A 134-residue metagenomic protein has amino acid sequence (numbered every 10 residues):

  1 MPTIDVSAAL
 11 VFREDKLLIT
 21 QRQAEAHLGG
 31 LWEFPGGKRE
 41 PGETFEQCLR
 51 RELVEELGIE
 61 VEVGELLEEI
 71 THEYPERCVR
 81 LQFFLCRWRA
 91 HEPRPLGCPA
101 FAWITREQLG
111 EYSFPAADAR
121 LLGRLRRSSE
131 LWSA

Functional and structural regions predicted by a protein language model:
M1-L17, K38: Conserved N-terminal beta-strand and adjoining loop/helix that marks the start of the Nudix/MutT-like hydrolase domain
D5-S7, D15, V79-Q82, P99: Change "...and in nucleic-acid phosphodiester-cleaving endonucleases..." to "...and in nucleic-acid processing enzymes
V11-F12, I19, C86-W88, W103: Conserved hydrophobic "DFG−1" position in protein kinase catalytic cores
A26-G30: A conserved beta-turn-beta hairpin within the catalytic core of GNAT-like acetyltransferases that forms part
F34-L66, T105: The catalytic Nudix box helix
E60, E69-R94, A100-A102, G123-L125: Active-site-adjacent beta-strand/loop module that shapes the phosphate/pyrophosphate-binding cleft
A90-H91, F101, R106-R120: C-terminal structural segments of small proteins and small subunits
A117-A134: Charged phosphate-binding loop/patch that engages nucleotide di/tri-phosphates or the phosphate backbone of nucleic
